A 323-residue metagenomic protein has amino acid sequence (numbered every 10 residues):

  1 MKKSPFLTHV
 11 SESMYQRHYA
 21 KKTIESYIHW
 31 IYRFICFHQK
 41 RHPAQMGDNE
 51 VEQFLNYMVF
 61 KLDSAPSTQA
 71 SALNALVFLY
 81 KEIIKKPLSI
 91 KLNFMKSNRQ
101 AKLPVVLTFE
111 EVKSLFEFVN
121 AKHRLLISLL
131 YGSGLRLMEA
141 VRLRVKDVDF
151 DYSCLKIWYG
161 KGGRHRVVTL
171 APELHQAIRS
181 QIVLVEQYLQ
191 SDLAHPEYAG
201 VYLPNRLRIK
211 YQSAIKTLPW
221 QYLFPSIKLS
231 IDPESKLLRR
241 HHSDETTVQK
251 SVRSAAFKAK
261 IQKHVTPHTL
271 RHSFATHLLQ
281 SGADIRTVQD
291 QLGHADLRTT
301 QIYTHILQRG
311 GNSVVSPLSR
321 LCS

Functional and structural regions predicted by a protein language model:
M1-S323: Conserved catalytic core of the tyrosine transesterase superfamily
